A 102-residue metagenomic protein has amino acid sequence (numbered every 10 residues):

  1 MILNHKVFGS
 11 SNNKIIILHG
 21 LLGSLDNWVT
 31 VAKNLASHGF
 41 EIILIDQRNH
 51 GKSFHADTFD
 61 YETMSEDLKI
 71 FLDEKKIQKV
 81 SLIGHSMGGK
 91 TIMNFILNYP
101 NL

Functional and structural regions predicted by a protein language model:
M1-V7: A short loop-to-beta-strand scaffold at the N-terminal edge of the catalytic core in hydrolase folds
I2, N12-N13, K79: Conserved catalytic core of two-component sensor histidine kinases, primarily the HATPase_c ATP-binding
V7-F54: Conserved HGGG/HGGXW glycine-rich cap/lid loop of the alpha/beta-hydrolase fold
A32-A36, F59-Y61, P100: Glycine-rich, phosphate-binding/catalytic loops in enzymes
Q47-I83: Active-site loop/oxyanion-hole signature of alpha/beta-hydrolase fold enzymes
Q78-L102: Conserved hydrolase catalytic core segment
